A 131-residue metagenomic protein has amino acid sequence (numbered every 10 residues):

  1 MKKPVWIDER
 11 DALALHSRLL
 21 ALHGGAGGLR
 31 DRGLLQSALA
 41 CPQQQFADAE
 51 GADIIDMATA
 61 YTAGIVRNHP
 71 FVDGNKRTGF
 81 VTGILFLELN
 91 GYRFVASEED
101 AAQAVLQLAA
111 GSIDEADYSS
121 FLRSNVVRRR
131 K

Functional and structural regions predicted by a protein language model:
M1-K131: FIC/Doc superfamily catalytic core
